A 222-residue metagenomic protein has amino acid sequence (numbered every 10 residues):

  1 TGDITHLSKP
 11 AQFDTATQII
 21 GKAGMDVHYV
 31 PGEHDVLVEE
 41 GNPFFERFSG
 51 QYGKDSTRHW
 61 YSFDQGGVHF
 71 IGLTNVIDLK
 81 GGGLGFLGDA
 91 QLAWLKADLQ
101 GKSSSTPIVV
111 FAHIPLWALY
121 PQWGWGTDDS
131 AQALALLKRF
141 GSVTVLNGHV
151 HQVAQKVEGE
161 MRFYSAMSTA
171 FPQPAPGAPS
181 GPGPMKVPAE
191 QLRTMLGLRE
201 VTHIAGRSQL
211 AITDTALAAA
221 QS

Functional and structural regions predicted by a protein language model:
T1, K102-L119: Short acidic, glycine-rich surface-loop motifs adjacent to enzyme active sites
G2-D3, G32-E33, H113, G148-H149: Active-site glycine-centered loops adjacent to acidic/histidine catalytic or metal-binding residues that shape
I4, V76-K80, P115-A118: A short, flexible beta-alpha/helix-coil linker loop
S8, W117-Y120, A154: Short, solvent-exposed loop/turn segments at secondary-structure junctions
K9-P107, D129-T144, K156-G159, S165-M167 (+3 more regions): Extended active-site neighborhood of metal-dependent phosphoesterases/phosphodiesterases
T74-N75, F111-L116, G148-V150: Short, well-ordered beta-to-alpha junction loops that form the rim of enzyme active sites and present histidine/acidic
Q122-G124: Catalytic lumenal/periplasmic loop and adjoining terminal transmembrane helix of membrane glycan-assembly enzymes
I212-S222: C-terminal/domain-terminus segments
